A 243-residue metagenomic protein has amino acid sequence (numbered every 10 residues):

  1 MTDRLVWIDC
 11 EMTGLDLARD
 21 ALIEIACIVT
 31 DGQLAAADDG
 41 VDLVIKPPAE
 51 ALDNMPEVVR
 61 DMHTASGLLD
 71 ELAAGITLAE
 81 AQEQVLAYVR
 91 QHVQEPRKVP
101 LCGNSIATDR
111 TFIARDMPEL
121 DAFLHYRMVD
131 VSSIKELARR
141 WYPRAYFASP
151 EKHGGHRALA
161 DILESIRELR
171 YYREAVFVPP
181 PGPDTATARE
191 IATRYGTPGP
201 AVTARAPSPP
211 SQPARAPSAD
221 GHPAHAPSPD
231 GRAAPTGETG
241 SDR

Functional and structural regions predicted by a protein language model:
T2-I8, M12-L101, P150, T203 (+2 more regions): Conserved non-catalytic scaffold segment of RNase H-like nuclease domains
K46-L52, E57-V59, H63-T64, V131-R167: Active-site-proximal helix-loop-helix substrate-binding element of RNase H-like nuclease domains
A81-V85, D109, S165: Alpha-helical packing segments of well-folded alpha/beta enzyme cores
H92-V93, T108-Y126: Substrate-recognition/cap helix-loop segment adjacent to the acidic, metal-dependent catalytic center of Asp-based
C102-A107: Short, well-ordered beta-to-alpha junction loops that form the rim of enzyme active sites and present histidine/acidic
D121-H125, A145-S149, F177-G182: Short conserved catalytic/interaction loops centered on acidic-Pro-aromatic/His motifs
K152, H156-R243: Acidic two-metal-ion nuclease catalytic site recognized across multiple nuclease folds, prominently DnaQ/RNase D-T
